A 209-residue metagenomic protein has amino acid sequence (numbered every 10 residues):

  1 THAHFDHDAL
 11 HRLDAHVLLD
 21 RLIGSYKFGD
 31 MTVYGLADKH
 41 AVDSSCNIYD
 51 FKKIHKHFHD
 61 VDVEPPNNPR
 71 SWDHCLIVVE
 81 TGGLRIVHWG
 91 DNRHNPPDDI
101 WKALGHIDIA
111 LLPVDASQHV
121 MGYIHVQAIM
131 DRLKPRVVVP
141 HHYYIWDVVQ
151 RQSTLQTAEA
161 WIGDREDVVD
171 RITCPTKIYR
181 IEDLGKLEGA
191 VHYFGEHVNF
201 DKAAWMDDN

Functional and structural regions predicted by a protein language model:
T1-H11, L36, V87-G90, A110-D115 (+3 more regions): Active-site neighborhood of phospho(di)ester-bond hydrolases with catalytic His/Asp-centered motifs
T1-K27: Di-metal (Zn2+ and/or Mg2+/Mn2+) metal-binding site signature of metallo-dependent hydrolases with the MBL/beta-CASP
A3-D8, D43, H94-P97, S117-G122 (+2 more regions): Active-site environment of divalent metal-dependent phosphoester hydrolases
L13-A15, I107, E188: Short, well-ordered alpha-helix to beta-strand connector turns
Y26-V33, V78-I86, D183-V191, D201: Beta-strand-turn-beta hairpins that frame and shape the catalytic cleft of phosphate-ester-processing enzymes
S45-P65: Mixed-charge, low-complexity intrinsically disordered segments
E64-L133: Active-site-proximal loop/helix segments of hydrolase catalytic cores
V137-N209: Binuclear metal-ion centers of metallo-dependent hydrolases, dominated by the metallo-beta-lactamase
